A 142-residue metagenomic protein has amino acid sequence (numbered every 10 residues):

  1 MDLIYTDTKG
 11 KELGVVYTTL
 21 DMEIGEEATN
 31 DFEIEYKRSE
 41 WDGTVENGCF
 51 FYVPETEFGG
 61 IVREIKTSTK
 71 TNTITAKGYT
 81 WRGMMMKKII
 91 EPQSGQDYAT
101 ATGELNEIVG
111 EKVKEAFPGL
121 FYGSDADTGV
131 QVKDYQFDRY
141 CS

Functional and structural regions predicted by a protein language model:
M1-G95: Assembly/oligomerization scaffold segments
Y79-S142: Charged- and aromatic-enriched interaction segments used to assemble and dock large macromolecular complexes
